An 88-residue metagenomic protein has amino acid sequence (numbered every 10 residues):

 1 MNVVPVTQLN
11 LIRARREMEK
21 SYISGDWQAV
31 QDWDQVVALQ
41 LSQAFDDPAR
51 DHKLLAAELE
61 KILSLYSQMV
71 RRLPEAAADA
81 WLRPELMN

Functional and structural regions predicted by a protein language model:
N2-S24, Q28-N88: C-terminal-biased regions
